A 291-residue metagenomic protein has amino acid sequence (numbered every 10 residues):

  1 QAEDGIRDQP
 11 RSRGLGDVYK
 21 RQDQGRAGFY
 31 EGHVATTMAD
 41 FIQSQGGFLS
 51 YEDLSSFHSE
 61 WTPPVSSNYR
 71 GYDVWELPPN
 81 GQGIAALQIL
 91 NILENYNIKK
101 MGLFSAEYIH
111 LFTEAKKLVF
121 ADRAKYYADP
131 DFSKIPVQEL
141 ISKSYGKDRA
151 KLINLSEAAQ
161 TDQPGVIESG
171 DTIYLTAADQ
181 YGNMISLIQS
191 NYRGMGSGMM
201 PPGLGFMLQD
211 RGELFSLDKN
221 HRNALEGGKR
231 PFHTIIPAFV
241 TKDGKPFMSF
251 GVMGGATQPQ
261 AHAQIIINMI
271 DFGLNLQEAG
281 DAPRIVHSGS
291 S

Functional and structural regions predicted by a protein language model:
Q1-Y19: Single conserved hydrophobic/aromatic residue that forms the stacking wall/gate of nucleotide- or nucleobase-binding
Q24-E31, T36, D40-I42, M253-L274: Alpha-helical support elements that line or immediately flank enzyme active sites and cofactor-binding pockets
Y30-S55, V137, K143-L155, M195: Amphipathic alpha-helical
T37-Y108, F112: Structured, charged N-terminal subsegments at the starts of enzyme catalytic cores and at intra-chain domain/subunit
F48-S50, N183-M248, F272, L276: Active-site rim segments in enzyme catalytic domains, especially the processed small/beta chain of N-terminal
W61, S169-T172, H233-I235: Short, small/polar residue-rich loop motifs at catalytic or cofactor-binding pockets
N95-S190, G203-L204, R211: Internal maturation/activation junctions in enzymes
K229, H262, D271-S291: Extended C-terminal subregions enriched in glycine
